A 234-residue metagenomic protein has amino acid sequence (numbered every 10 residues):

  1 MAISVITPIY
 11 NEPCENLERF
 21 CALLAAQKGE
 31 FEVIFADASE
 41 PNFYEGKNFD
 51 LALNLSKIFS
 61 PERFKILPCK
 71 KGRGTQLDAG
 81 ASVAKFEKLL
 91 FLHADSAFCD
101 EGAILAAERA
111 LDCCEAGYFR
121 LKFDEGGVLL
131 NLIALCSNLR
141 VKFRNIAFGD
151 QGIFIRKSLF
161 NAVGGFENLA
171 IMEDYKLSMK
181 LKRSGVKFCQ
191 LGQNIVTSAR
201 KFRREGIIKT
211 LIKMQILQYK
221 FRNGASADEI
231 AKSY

Functional and structural regions predicted by a protein language model:
I3-E12, Q27: A conserved hydrophobic helix/loop-capping motif in glycosyltransferases and polysaccharide synthases
E12-A26: Short, well-formed alpha-helical segments that are part of the catalytic scaffolds of diverse glycosyltransferases
C14, D37-L51, S96-A97: A conserved acidic beta->alpha catalytic loop
F20-C21, E30-P41, K65-C69: Short beta-strand/loop segment that forms part of the nucleotide-sugar
P68-A84: Glycine-rich, basic loop-to-helix element that forms the pyrophosphate-binding segment of sugar-nucleotide handling
L89: Short aromatic/hydrophobic "clamp" motif used to bind/position activated sugar donors
E101-L129: Conserved donor NDP-sugar-binding/catalytic core segment of glycosyltransferases
E173-K180: Short active-site alpha-helical segment characteristic of glycosyltransferases and processive polysaccharide synthases
